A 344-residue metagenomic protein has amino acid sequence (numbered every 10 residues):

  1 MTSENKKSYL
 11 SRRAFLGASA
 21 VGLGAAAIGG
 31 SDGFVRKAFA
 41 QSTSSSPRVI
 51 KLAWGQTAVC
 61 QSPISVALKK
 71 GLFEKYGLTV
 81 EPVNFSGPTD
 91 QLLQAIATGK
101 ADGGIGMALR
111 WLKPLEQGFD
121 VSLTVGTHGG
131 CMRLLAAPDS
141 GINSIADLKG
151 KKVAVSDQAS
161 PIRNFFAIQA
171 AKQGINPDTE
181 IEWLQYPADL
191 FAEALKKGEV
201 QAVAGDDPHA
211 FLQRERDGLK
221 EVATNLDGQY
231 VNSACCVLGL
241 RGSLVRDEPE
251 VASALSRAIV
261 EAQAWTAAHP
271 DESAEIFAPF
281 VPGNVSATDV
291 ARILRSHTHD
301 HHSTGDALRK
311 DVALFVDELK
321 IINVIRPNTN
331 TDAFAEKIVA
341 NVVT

Functional and structural regions predicted by a protein language model:
M1-L10, A14, L23, K37: N-terminal secretory signal peptides
G17-S19: Sec-dependent N-terminal signal peptides
D32-Q41: Signal peptide processing junction and immediate N-terminal pro/mature segment of secreted/exported proteins
Q41-N176, E182-Q185, Q201-D207, E221-N225 (+1 more regions): Short, glycine-/small- and polar/acidic-enriched structural segments that line small-molecule recognition paths
Q94, T98, A146, N164-I168 (+7 more regions): Solvent-exposed, polar/charged alpha-helical surfaces in well-ordered, non-transmembrane soluble domains, broadly
L109, D189-P279: Pocket-lining segment of extracytoplasmic ligand-binding domains
R246-I325: Secondary-structure end/capping motifs
D317-T344: Conserved C-terminal helix/tail region of periplasmic/extracytoplasmic solute-binding proteins
